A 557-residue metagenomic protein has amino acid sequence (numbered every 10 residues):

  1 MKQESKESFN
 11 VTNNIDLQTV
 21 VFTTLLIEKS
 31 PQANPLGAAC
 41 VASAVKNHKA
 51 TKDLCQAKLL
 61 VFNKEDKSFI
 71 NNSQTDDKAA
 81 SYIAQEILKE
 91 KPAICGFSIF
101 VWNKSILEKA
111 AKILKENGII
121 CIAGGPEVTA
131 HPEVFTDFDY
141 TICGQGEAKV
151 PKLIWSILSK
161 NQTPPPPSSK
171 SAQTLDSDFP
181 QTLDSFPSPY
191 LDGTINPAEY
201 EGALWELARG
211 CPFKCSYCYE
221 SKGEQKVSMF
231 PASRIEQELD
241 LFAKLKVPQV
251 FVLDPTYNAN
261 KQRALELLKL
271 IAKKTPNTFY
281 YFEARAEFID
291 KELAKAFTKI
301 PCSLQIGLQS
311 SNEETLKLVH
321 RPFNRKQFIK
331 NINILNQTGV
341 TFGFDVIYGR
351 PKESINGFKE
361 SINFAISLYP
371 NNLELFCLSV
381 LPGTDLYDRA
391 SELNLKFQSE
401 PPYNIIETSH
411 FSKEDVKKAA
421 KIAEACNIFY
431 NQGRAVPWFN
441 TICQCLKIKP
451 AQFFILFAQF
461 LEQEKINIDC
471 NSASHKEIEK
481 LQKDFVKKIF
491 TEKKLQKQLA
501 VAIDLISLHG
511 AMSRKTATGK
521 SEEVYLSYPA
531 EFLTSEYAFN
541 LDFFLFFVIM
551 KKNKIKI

Functional and structural regions predicted by a protein language model:
M1-T23, T51-Q56, A80-I87, I422-I557: Radical SAM enzyme core and accessory elements
K2-V20, L158-L207: N-terminal [4Fe-4S]-dependent radical SAM core
T19, A44-H48, D53-L183: Glycine-rich beta-alpha loop elements in corrinoid/cobalamin-binding modules across cobalamin-dependent enzymes
T23-L26, L60, S98, L253: Short hydrophobic segments within beta-strands
I27-L36, I99-K104: A short, glycine/small-residue-rich beta-strand->loop->alpha-helix junction that serves as a flexible
A39-A42, I83, L107-A111, L239 (+5 more regions): Generic structural signal for well-ordered alpha-helices, preferentially at hydrophobic/aromatic core positions
I94, E236, A243-L253, N277-E283 (+2 more regions): Conserved C-terminal portion of the radical SAM core fold that forms the substrate/S-adenosylmethionine-binding
S188-F342, Y348-R350: Radical SAM [4Fe-4S] cluster-binding motif and immediate context
